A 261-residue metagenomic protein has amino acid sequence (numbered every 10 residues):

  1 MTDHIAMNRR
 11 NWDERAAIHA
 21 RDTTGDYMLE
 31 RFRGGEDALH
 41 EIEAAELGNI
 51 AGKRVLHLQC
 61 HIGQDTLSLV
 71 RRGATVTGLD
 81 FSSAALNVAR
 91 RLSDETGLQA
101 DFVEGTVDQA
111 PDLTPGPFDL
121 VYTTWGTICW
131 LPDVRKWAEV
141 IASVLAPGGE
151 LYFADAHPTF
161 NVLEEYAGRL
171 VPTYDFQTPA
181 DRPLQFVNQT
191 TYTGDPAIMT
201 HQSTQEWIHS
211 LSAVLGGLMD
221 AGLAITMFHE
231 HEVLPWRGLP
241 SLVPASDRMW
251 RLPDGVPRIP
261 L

Functional and structural regions predicted by a protein language model:
T24-K53: Conserved alpha-helix/loop element of class I SAM-dependent methyltransferases that forms part of the SAM/SAH-binding
K53-A110: Class I SAM-dependent methyltransferase SAM/SAH-binding core
P111-V121: A short acidic, Gly/Pro-enriched loop at the edge of an enzyme's catalytic core that lines a small-molecule cofactor
D119-R135: A short SAM/SAH-binding and catalytic strip from SAM-dependent methyltransferases
R135-E150: A short glycine-rich, Lys/Arg-flanked "PGG" loop and its adjoining helix->strand segment in the class I
E150-Y192: Conserved class I S-adenosyl-L-methionine
D155-L170, A197-A213: Acceptor-substrate binding/catalytic loop of class I
T204-F228: Short alpha-helix
